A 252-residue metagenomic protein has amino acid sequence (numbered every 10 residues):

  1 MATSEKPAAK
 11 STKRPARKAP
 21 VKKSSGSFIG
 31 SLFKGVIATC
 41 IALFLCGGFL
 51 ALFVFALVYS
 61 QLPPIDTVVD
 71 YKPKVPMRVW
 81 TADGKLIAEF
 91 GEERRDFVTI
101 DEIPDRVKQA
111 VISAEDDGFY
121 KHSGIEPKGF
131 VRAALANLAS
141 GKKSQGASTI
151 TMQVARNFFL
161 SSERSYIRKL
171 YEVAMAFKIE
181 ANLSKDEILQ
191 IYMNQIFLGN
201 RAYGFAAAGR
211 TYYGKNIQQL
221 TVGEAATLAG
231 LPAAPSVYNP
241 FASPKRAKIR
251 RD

Functional and structural regions predicted by a protein language model:
A2-W80, G118, L138: N-terminal type II signal-anchor transmembrane helix that functions as the membrane-insertion/stop-transfer segment
S25, I29-F33, I37, P127 (+4 more regions): Structural motif marking the loop-to-transmembrane transition
V58-K108: Terminal hydrophobic membrane-targeting helix
D70-K72, F90-G91, S123-G129, A147-S148 (+1 more regions): Short, glycine-/polar-rich solvent-exposed loops and beta-turns at beta-strand/coil boundaries
P76-T81, L86-F90, T99, A110-S113 (+4 more regions): Soluble periplasmic/extracytoplasmic beta-strand elements of cell-envelope proteins
I87-E89, Y120, S236-P240: Short small-residue beta-strand/loop micro-motif enriched in glycine and branched aliphatics
T99-I150, Y203-A208, Y213, Q218-L220: Flexible, acidic/glycine-enriched loop-and-adjacent beta/alpha segments that face the extracytoplasmic/periplasmic side
K142-D252: Non-catalytic, structured segments within soluble enzyme domains
